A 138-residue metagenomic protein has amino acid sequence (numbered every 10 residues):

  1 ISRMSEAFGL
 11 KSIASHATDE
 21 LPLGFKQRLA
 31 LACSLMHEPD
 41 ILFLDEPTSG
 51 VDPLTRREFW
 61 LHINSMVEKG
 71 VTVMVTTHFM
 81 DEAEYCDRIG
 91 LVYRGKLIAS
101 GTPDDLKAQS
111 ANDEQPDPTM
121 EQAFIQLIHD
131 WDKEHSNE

Functional and structural regions predicted by a protein language model:
I1-I13: Conserved ABC ATPase "signature" region
A17-L21: Conserved ABC ATPase signature
L31, F59: Hydrophobic anchor residue at the start of the ABC signature
E38: Conserved catalytic motifs of ABC-family nucleotide-binding domains
L42-D45: Catalytic Walker B motif of ABC-type/P-loop ATPase nucleotide-binding domains
S100-G101: ABC ATPase "signature
